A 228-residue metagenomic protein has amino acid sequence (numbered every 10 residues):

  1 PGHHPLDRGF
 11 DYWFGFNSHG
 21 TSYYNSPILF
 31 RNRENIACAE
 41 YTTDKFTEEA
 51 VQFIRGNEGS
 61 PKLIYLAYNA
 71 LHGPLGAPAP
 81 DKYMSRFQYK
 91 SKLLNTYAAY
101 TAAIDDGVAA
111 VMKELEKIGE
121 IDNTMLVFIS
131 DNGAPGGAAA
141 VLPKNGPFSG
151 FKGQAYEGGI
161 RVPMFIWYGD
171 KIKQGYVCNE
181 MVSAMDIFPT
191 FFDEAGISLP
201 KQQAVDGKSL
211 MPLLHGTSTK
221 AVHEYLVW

Functional and structural regions predicted by a protein language model:
P1-A39, P74-A77: Catalytic-site neighborhoods of secreted/periplasmic enzymes that process anionic sulfate/phosphate groups
G2-G9, P74-P80, K113-K171, S183: Histidine-centered active-site microenvironments of extracellular/periplasmic hydrolases and transferases
R8, D44-E48, N95, A102-D106 (+2 more regions): A structural signal for well-ordered alpha-helical segments within the folded catalytic domains of diverse enzymes
D11-Y12, A134-A155, I172-E180, M185-W228: C-terminal cap/loop subdomain of S1 sulfatases and analogous C-terminal strand-loop tails that border
Y12-G15, K62-A67, A102, M125-I129 (+4 more regions): Structural recognition of the beta-strand scaffold that forms the well-ordered cores of secreted hydrolase catalytic
S18, S22, V51-Y97, P135 (+1 more regions): Active-site His/acidic residue clusters
R31-N35, Y89-L93, F128, N145-S149 (+2 more regions): Flexible glycine/proline-enriched surface loops and loop-helix/loop-strand junctions
T47-R55, Y83-T124: A long, amphipathic alpha-helix that forms part of the scaffold/cap immediately adjacent to metal-dependent active
